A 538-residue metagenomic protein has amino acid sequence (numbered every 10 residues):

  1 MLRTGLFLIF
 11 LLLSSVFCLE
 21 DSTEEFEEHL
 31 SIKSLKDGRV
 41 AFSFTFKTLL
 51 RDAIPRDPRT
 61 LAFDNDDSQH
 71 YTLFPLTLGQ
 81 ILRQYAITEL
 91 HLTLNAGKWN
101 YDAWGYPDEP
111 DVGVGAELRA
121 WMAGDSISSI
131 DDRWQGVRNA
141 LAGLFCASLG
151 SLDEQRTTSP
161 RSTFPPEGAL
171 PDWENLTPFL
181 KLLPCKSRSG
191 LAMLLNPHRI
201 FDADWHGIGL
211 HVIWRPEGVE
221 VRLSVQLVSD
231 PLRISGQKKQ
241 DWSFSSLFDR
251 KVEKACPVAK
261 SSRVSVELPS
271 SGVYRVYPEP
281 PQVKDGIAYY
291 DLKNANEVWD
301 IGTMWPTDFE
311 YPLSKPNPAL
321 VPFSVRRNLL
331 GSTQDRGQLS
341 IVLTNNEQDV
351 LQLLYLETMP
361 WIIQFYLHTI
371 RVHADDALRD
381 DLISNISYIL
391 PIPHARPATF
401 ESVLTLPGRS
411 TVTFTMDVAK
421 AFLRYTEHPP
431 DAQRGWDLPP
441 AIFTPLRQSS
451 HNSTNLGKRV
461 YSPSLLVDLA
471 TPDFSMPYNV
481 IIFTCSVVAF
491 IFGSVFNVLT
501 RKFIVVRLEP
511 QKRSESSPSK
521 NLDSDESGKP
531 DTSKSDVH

Functional and structural regions predicted by a protein language model:
L2-C18: Cleavable N-terminal signal peptides of Sec/SRP-targeted secreted and luminal proteins
V16-L247: Long, solvent-exposed N-terminal ectodomains/accessory regions that are displayed to the extracellular/lumenal milieu
R133, Q226-P231, G236-L247, V252-P257 (+2 more regions): Low-complexity, intrinsically disordered segments enriched in Ser/Thr together with acidic residues
A295-L339: Edge strands and adjacent loops of beta-rich recognition modules
G331-M359: Short beta-strand elements of extracellular/lumenal beta-sandwich folds
I362-A419: A surface/secretory-pathway sequence property marking extracellular, secreted, or lumenal proteins enriched
D417-V488: Cytosolic-side membrane-insertion boundary helix
I504-H538: Cytoplasmic C-terminal tails of single-pass
